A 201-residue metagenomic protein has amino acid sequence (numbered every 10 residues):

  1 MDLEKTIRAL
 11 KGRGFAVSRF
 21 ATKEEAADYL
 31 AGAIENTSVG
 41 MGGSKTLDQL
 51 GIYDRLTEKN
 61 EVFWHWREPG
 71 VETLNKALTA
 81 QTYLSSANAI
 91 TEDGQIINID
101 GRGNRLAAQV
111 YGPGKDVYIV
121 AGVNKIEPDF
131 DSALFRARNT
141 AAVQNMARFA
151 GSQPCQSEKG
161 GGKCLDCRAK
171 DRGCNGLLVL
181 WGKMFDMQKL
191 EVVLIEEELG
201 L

Functional and structural regions predicted by a protein language model:
D2-L84: N-terminal active-site beta-alpha-beta segment that forms phosphate/nucleotide-binding and substrate-recognition loops
T79-L201: Conserved phosphate- and dinucleotide-binding cores of soluble alpha/beta proteins, encompassing both enzyme active
